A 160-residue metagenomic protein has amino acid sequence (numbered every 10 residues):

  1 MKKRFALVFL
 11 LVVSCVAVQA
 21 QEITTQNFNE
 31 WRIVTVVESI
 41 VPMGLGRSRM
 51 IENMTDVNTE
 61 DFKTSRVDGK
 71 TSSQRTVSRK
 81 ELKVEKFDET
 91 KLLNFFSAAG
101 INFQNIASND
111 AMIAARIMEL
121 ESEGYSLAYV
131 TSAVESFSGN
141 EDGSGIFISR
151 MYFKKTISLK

Functional and structural regions predicted by a protein language model:
M1-T25: Bacterial Sec-dependent N-terminal signal peptides
Q19-K160: Terminus-proximal functional modules
